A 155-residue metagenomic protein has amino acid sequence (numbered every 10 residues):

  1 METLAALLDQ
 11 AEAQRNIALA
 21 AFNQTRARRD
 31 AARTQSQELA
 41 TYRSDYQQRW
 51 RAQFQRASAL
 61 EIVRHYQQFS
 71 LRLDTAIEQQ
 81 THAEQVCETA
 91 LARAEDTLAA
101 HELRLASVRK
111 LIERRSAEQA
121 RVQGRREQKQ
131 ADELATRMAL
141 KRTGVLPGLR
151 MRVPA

Functional and structural regions predicted by a protein language model:
M1-A155: Charge-rich amphipathic alpha-helical interaction elements
